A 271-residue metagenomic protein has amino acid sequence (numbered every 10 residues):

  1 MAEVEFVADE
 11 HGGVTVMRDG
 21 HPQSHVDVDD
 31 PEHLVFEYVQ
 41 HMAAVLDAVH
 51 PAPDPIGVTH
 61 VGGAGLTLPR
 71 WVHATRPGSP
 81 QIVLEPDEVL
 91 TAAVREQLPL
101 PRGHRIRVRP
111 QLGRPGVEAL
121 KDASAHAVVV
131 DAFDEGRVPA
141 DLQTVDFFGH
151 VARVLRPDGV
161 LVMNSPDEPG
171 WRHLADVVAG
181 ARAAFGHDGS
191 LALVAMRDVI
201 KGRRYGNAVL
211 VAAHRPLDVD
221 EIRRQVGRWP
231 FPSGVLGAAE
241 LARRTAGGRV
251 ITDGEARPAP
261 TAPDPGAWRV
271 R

Functional and structural regions predicted by a protein language model:
M1-D9, Q23-P31, I200-R271: SAM/dcSAM-binding transferase cores
E10-H11, D29-R153, P157, W171-R172 (+2 more regions): The AdoMet/dcAdoMet-binding core of the Class I SAM-like
V14-R18: Short polybasic amphipathic segments
H21-H25, F133-G136, L161, E168: A short, flexible beta-alpha/helix-coil linker loop
H50-P55, L120, A183-S190, E255-P258: Intrinsically disordered, low-complexity coil segments
G149-V219: C-terminal substrate-binding/active-site "lid" region of AdoMet-derived donor-dependent transferases
